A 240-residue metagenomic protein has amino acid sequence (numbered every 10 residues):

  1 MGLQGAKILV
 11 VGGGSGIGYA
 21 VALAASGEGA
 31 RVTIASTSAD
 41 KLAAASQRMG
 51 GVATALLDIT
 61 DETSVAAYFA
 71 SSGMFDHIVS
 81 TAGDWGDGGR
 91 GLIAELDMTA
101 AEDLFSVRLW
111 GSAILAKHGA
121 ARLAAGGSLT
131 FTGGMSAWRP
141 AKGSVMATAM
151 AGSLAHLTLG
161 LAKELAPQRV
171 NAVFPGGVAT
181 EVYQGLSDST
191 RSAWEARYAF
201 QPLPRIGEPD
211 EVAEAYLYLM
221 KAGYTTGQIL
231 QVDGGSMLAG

Functional and structural regions predicted by a protein language model:
G14-G16: Conserved glycine-rich cofactor-binding loop
E28-A44: Conserved glycine-rich Rossmann-like NAD(P)H-binding loop of the short-chain dehydrogenase/reductase
R48-T63: Rossmann-fold cofactor-recognition segment
S80-E102, Q184: Conserved mid-core segment of classical short-chain dehydrogenase/reductases
L92-F105, L109-L115, S128-A166, G177-V178: Catalytic loop of short-chain dehydrogenase/reductase
A155, E164-T180, T225-V232: Conserved Rossmann-fold SDR core element
V178-F200, A239-G240: A glycine/serine/threonine-rich, flexible loop-to-helix segment that serves as the NAD(P) cofactor-binding "lid"
R205-V232, M237: C-terminal substrate-recognition "lid" of short-chain dehydrogenase/reductases
